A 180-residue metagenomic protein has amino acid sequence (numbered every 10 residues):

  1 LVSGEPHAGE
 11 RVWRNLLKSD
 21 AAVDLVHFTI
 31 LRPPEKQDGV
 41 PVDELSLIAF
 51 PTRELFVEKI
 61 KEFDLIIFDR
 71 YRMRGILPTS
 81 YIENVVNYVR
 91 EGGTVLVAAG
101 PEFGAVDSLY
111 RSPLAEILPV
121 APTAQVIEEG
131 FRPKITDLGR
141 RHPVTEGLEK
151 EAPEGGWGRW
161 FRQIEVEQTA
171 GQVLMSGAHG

Functional and structural regions predicted by a protein language model:
L1-G180: A conserved amphipathic helix/loop scaffold that creates a polar/acidic microenvironment used either to coordinate
